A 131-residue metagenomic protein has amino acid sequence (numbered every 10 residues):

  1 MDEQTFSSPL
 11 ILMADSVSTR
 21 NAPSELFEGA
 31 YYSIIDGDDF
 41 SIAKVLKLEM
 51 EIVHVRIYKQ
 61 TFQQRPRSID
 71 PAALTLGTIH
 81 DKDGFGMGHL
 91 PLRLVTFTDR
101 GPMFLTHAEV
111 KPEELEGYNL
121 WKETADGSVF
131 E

Functional and structural regions predicted by a protein language model:
M1-F27: Mixed-charge, Lys/Arg-rich low-complexity intrinsically disordered regions
M13-D15, V45, G77: Low-complexity, intrinsically disordered/propeptide-like segments
D39-L48: Short beta-strand-centered aromatic/proline hotspots
L48-I69: Basic/aromatic-rich interaction segments and small domains that mediate binding to polyanionic partners
Q64-E131: Intrinsically disordered, low-complexity, charged/polar segments
